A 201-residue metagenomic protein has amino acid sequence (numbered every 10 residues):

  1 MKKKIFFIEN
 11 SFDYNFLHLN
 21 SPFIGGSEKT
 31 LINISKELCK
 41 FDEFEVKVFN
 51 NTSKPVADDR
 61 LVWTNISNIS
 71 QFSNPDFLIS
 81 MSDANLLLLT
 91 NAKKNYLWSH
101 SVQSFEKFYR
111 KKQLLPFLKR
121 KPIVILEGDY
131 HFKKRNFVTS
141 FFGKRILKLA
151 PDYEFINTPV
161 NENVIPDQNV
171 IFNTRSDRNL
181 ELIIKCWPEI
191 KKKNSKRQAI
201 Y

Functional and structural regions predicted by a protein language model:
M1-N50: N-terminal subdomain of nucleotide-sugar transferases
F7-D13, D83, S99-V102, P151 (+1 more regions): Short loop/turn segments at strand-loop or loop-helix junctions that form parts of catalytic or ligand-binding pockets
E9, V48-N50, I79, Q198-Y201: Short beta-strand segments
S27, F49, I79-S82, L126-G128 (+1 more regions): Replace "coordinates the UDP/GDP/TDP-sugar" with "coordinates nucleotide-activated sugar donors
F49-R120: Extended catalytic core of nucleotide-activated donor transferases of GT-like folds
E106-Y109, R120-I146, Y153: A short, active-site helix/loop in glycosyltransferases that binds the activated sugar's phosphate group
L147-L149, N173: Hydrophobic residues at beta-strand termini and immediately following loops that shape nucleotide-binding pockets
F155, E162-Y201: Conserved catalytic-core segment of nucleotide-activated headgroup transferases in glycan assembly
